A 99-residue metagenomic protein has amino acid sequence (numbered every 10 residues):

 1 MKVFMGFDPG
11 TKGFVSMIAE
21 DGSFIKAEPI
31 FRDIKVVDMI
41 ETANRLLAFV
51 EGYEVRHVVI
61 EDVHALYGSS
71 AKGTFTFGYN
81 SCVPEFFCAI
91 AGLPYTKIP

Functional and structural regions predicted by a protein language model:
M1-P99: Phosphate- and other anionic-substrate recognition elements at nucleic-acid/protein interfaces
